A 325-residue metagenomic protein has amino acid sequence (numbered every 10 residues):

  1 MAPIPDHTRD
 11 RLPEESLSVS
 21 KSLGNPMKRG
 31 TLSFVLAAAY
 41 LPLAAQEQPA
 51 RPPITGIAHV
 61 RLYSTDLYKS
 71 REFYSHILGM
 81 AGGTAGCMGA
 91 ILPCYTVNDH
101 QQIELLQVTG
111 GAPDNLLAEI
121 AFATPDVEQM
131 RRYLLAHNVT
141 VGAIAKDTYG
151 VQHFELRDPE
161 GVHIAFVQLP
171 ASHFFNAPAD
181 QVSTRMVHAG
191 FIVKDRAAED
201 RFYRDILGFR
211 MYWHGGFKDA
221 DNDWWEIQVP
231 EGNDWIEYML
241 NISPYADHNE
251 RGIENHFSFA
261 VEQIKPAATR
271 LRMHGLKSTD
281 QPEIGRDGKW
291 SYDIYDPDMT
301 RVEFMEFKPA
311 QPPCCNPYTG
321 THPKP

Functional and structural regions predicted by a protein language model:
D6-D10, N25: Intrinsic-disorder-associated, low-complexity terminal segments enriched in Asp/Asn/His/Tyr and depleted of Lys/Arg
R9, S18, P323: Short Gly/Ser/Thr- and charged-rich N-terminal loops/segments that act as flexible capping/hinge elements
S20-L32: Bacterial N-terminal signal peptides that target proteins for export
L36-A44: Hydrophobic h-region of N-terminal signal peptides that target proteins for export in Gram-negative bacteria
Q46-P53, R131, L135-R185, G190-F191 (+2 more regions): Vicinal oxygen chelate
P52, A58-Q102, A136, I144 (+3 more regions): Core segments of cupin and vicinal oxygen chelate
T55-T65, P93-V97, T109-L134, Q152-R157 (+5 more regions): Vicinal oxygen chelate
M80-L116, H163-A171, Y212-R251, I294-Y295 (+1 more regions): Conserved short beta-strand elements that form part of the metal-binding/catalytic scaffold of enzyme active sites
